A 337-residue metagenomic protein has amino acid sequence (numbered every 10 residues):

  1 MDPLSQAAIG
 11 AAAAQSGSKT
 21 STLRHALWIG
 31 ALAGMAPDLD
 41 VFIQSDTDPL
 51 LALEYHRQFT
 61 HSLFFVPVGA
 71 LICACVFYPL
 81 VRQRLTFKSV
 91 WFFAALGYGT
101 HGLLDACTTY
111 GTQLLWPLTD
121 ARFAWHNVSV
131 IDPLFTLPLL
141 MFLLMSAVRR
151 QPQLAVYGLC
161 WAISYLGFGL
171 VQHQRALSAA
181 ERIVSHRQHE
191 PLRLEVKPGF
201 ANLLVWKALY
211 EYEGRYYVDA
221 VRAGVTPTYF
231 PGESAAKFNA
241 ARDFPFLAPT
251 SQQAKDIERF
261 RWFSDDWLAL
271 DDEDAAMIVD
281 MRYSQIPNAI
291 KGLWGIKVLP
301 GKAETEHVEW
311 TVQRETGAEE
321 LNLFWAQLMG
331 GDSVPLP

Functional and structural regions predicted by a protein language model:
M1-S178, R182-P198: N-terminal membrane-targeting hydrophobic helices
A121, A201, Q285: Residue-level detector of flexible, active-site-proximal loop/helix-junction positions within diverse enzyme catalytic
L192, V205-P337: Extracytosolic and intramembrane catalytic regions of membrane-associated proteins in envelope/secretory systems
K197-A201, V205: ATP/pyrophosphate-binding catalytic subdomain of soluble kinases
